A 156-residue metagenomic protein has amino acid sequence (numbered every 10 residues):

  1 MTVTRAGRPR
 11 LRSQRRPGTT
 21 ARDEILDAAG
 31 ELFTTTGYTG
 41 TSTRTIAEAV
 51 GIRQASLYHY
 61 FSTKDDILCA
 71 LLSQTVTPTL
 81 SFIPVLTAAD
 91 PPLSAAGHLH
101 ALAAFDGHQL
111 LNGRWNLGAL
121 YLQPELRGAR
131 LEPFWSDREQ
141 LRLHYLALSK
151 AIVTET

Functional and structural regions predicted by a protein language model:
M1-T20, T87-A88: N-terminal intrinsically disordered/low-complexity leader segments
E24, A28, L32-A70: Helix-turn-helix
E24, A28, T45, H98-A101 (+3 more regions): Alpha-helical elements of Rossmann-like donor-binding domains used by nucleotide-donor carbohydrate transfer enzymes
T35-T36, G113, E155: Short coil/turn segments at alpha/beta junctions that flank glycine-rich nucleotide-binding fingerprints
A70, P84-N112: Hydrophobic alpha-helical connector segments
S73-L80: Short, basic, alpha-helical segments at the C-terminal edge of helix-turn-helix-like DNA-binding modules
L80, G128-T156: Amphipathic alpha-helical packing segments from all-alpha helical-bundle domains
G97-H100, L110-E132, L146-K150: Amphipathic alpha-helical segments used for helix-helix packing
